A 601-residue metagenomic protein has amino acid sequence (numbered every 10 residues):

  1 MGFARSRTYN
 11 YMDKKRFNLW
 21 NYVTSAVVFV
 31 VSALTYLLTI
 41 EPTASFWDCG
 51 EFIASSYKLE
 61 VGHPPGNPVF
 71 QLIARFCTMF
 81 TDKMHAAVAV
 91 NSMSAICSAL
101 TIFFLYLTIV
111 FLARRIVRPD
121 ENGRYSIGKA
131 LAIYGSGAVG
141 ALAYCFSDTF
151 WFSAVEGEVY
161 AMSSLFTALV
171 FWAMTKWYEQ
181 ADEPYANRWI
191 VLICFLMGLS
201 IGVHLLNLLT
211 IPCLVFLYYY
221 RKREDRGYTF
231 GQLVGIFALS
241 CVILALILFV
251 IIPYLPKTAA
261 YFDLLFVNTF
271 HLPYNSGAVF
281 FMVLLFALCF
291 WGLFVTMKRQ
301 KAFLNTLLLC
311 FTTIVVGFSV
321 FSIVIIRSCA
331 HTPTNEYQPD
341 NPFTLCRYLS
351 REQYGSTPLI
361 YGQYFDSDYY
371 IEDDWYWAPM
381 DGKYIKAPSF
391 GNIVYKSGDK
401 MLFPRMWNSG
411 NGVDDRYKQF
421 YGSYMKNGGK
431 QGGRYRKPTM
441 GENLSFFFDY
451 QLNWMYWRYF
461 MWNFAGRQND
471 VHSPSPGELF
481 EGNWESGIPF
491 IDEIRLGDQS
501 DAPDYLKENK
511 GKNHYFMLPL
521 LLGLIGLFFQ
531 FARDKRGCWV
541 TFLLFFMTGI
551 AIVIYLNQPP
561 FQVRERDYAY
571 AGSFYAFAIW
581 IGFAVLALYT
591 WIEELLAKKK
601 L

Functional and structural regions predicted by a protein language model:
M1-L34, S126-A138, L284-V316, T541: Start-transfer (signal-anchor) and selected internal transmembrane alpha helices of multi-pass inner/ER membrane
F17-S45, Y144-F146, G198, H204 (+3 more regions): Transmembrane signal-anchor helices characteristic of membrane glycosylation enzymes that use polyprenol
I40-F52, G62-A74, N335-Y337, L452-N453: Extracytoplasmic catalytic/substrate-binding loops of multi-pass membrane glycan-assembly enzymes
S92-Y125, L169-A173, L521-G526: Transmembrane-helix motifs of polytopic, lipid-linked glycan transferases
L105-F146, A181-R188, D534-F546, K598-K600: Transmembrane-helix signature of polytopic, membrane-embedded enzymes that assemble or transfer cell-envelope glycans
Y125-L131, V170-W189, Y218-Y228: Membrane-interface transmembrane helices that cradle and orient dolichyl/undecaprenyl
G135-A138, Q180-G198, G227-V242: Short hydrophobic alpha-helices at membrane interfaces in multi-pass membrane enzymes
Q562-A587: Hydrophobic/aromatic-rich transmembrane helices and adjacent perimembrane loops
